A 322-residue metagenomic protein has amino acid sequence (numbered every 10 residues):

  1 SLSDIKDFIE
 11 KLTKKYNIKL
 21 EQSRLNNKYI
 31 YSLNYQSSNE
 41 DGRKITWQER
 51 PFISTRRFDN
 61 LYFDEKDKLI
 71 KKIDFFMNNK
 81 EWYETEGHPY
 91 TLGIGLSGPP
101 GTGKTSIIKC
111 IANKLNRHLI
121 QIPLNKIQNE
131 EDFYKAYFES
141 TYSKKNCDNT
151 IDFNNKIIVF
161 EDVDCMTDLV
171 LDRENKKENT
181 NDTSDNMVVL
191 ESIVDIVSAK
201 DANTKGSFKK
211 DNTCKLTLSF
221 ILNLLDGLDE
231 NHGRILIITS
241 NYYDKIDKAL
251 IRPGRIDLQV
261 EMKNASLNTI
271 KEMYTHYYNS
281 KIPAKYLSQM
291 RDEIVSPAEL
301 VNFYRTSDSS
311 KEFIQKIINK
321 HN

Functional and structural regions predicted by a protein language model:
S1-K80, Y90-L92, I107, Q128-E130 (+2 more regions): AAA+ P-loop ATPase mechanoenzymes
L2, D59, S97-G98, P123 (+1 more regions): Short, charged/polar micro-motifs that form catalytic or ligand-binding hotspots
D4, L61, T213, M290-S296: Generic detector of ordered secondary-structure context
K15, K19, M166, S307: Phosphate/oxyanion-binding loops and surfaces in catalytic or ligand/nucleic-acid-binding neighborhoods
R24, R43, R50, R56-R57 (+6 more regions): Arginine residue identity/basic-tract feature
N39-T46, G95-S106, L250-P253, P297-S307 (+1 more regions): Short, charged low-complexity intrinsically disordered segments located at boundaries of structured domains
F63-K285: Walker A/P-loop NTP-binding motif of AAA+ ATPase domains
G233, V260-N322: Conserved AAA+ ATPase small/helical "lid" subdomain
